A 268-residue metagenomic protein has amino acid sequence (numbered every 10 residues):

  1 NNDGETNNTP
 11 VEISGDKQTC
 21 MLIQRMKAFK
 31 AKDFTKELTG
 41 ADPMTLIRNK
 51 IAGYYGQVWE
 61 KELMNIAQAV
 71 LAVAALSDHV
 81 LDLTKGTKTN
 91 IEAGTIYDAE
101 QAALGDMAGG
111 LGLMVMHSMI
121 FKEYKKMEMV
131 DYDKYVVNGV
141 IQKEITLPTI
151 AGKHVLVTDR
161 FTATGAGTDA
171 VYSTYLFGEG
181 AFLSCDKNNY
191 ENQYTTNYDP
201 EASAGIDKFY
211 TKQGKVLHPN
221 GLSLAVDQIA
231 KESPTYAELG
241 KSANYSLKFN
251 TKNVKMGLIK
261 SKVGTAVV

Functional and structural regions predicted by a protein language model:
N1, E60-M64, K215-S223: Intrinsically disordered or highly flexible coil/loop and linker segments, enriched in small and charged/polar residues
N1-R25: Assembly/oligomerization interface modules of large self-assembling protein complexes
I23-T39, P43, I96-K126: Structured, hydrophobic secondary-structure cores that serve as assembly/anchoring elements
Q24-K27, K50, D207-F209: Oligomerization/assembly interface segments of phage tail-like spikes and tubes
M26, T35, Q57, I120-K122 (+2 more regions): Short loop/turn segments at secondary-structure transitions that flank enzyme active sites
F34-D106, A243-Y245, K252, S261 (+1 more regions): Alpha-helical scaffold segments that mediate packing/assembly in large oligomeric complexes
I51, S118-I120, Q213: Short, flexible loop/turn elements at secondary-structure junctions
T84-G94, K125-V268: Sequence/fold signature of self-assembling virion shell proteins
